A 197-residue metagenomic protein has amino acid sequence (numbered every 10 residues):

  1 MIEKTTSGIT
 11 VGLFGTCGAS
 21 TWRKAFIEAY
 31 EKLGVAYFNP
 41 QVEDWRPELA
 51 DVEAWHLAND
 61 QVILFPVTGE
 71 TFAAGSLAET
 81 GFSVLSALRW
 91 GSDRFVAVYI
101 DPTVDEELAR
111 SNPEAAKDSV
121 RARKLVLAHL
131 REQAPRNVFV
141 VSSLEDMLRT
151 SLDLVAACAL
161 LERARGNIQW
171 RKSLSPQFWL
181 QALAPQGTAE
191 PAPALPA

Functional and structural regions predicted by a protein language model:
M1-A197: Conserved catalytic or regulatory cores that recognize and/or transform ribose-phosphate-containing ligands
